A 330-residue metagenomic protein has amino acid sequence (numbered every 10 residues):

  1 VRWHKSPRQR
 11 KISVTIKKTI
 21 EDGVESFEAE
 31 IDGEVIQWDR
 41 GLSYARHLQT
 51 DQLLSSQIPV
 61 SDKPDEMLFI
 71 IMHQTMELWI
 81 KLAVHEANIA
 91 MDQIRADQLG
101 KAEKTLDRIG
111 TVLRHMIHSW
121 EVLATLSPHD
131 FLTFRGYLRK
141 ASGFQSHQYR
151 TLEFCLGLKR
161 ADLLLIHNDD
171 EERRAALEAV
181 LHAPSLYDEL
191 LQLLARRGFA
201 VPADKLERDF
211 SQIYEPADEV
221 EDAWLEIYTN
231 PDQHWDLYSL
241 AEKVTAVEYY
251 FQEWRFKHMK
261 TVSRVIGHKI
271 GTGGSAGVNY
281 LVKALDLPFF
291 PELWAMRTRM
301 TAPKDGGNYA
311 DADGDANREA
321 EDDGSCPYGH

Functional and structural regions predicted by a protein language model:
W3, R8-H330: Surface-exposed peri-terminal alpha-helical interaction modules
